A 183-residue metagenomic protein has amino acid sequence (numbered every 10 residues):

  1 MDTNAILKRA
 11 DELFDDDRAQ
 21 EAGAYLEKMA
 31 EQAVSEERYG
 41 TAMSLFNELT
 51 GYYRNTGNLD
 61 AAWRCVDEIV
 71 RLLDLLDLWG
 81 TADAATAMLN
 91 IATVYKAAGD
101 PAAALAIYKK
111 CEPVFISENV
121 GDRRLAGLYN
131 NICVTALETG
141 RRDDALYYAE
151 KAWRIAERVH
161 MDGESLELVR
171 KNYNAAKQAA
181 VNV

Functional and structural regions predicted by a protein language model:
M1, G40-T41, A61, G80-D83 (+2 more regions): Structural signature of alpha-solenoid helical repeat junctions
N4, M43-S44, D83-T86, A126-G127 (+2 more regions): Residue register of alpha-helical TPR repeats
E27-Q32, V70-L75, K109-S117, K151-R158: Amphipathic alpha-helical segments of tetratricopeptide repeats
S35-R38, L75-W79, S117-G121, R158-D162: Short coil/turn linkers that connect adjacent helices within long alpha-helical scaffolds, especially alpha-solenoid
